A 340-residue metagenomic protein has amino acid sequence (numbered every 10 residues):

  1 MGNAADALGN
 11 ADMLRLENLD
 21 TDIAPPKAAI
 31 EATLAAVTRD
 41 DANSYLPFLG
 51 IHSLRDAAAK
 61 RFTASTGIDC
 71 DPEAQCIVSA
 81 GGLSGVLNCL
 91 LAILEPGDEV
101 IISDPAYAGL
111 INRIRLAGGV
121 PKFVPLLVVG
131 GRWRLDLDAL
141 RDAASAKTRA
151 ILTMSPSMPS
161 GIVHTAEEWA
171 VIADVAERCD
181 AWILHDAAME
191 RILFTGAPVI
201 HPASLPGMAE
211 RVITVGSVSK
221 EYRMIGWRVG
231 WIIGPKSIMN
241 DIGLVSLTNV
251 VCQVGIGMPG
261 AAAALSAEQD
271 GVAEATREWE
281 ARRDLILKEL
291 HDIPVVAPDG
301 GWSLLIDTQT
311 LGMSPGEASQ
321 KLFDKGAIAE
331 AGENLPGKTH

Functional and structural regions predicted by a protein language model:
A7-L14, L19-A36, T63-H340: PLP-dependent class I/II
L16, R39-S44, A57-K60, A64: Glycine-rich loop-to-alpha-helix module at the N-terminal edge of alpha/beta enzyme cores
L49-G50: Short beta-strand to alpha-helix junction loop
